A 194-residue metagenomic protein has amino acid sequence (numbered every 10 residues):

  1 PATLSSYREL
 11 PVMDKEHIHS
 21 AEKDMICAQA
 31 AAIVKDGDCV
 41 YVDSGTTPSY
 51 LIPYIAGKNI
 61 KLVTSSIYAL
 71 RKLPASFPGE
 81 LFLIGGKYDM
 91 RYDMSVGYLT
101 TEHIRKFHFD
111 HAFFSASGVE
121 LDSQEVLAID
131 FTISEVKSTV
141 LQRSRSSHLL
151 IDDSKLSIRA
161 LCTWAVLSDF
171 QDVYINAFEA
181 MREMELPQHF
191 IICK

Functional and structural regions predicted by a protein language model:
P1-S44, G57, P74-P78: HTH-adjacent hinge/linker in prokaryotic transcriptional regulators
H17-A21, M25, T46, T64 (+4 more regions): Residues at secondary-structure transition points
P53-R71: Catalytic core of membrane glycerolipid acyltransferases/transacylases, capturing the structured, soluble-facing
L70-K194: Conserved phosphate- and dinucleotide-binding cores of soluble alpha/beta proteins, encompassing both enzyme active
